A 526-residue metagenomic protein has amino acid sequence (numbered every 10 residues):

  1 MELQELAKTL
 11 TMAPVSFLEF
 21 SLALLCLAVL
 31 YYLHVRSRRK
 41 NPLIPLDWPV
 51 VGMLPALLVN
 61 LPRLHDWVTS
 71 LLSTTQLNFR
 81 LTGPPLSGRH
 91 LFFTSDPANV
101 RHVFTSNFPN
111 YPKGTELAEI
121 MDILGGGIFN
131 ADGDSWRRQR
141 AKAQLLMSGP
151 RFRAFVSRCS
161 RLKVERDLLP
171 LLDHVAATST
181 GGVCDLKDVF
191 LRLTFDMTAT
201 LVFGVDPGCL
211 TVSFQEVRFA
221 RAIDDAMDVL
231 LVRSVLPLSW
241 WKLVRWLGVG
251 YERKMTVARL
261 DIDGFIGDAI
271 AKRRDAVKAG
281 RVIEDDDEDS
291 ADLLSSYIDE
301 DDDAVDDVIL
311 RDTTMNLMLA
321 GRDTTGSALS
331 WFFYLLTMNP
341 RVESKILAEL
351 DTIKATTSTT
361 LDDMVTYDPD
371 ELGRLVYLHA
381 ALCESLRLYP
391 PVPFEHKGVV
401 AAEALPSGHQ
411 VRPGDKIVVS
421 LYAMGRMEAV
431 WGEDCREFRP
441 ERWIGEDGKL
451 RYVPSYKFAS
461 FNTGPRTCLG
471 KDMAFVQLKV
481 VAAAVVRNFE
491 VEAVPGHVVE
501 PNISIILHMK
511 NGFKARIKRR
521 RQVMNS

Functional and structural regions predicted by a protein language model:
E2-L27, T82-F92, R151-L162, D173-T200 (+7 more regions): Cytochrome P450
E2-R138, C159-R166, A258-D261: N-terminal membrane-proximal hinge/A-helix region immediately C-terminal to the signal-anchor transmembrane segment
L54-F79, G264, D268, D363-S407: Conserved cytochrome P450 K-helix E-x-x-R motif and the immediately C-terminal K′/meander segment
L145-L146, A320, W443-L478, S504: Cytochrome P450 heme-thiolate "Cys pocket" and heme-binding signature region
S148-F152, M227-D228, V232, T256-L329 (+5 more regions): Conserved cytochrome P450 catalytic core segment spanning the I/J/K helices
T194, T198, F203, A258 (+7 more regions): Central I-helix of cytochrome P450 enzymes
P340-V342, I417, K471-H508, G512: Cytochrome P450 heme-binding "Cys pocket" and the immediately downstream C-terminal segment
Y389, V419-K449: Conserved cytochrome P450 K-helix/beta-meander segment immediately N-terminal to the heme-binding cysteine loop
